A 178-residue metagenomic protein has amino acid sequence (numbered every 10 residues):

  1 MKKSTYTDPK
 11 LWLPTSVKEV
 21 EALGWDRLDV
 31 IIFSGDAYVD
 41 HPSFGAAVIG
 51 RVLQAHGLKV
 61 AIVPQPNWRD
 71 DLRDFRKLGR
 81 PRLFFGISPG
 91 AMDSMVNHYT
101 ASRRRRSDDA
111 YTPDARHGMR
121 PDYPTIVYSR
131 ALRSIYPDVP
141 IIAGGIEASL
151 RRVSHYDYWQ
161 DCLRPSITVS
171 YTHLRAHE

Functional and structural regions predicted by a protein language model:
M1-G24: Short N-terminal or domain-adjacent regulatory/targeting segments
L28-S34, H41-G79: Nucleic acid-processing catalytic cores of prokaryotic defense/repair systems
S34-A37, P66, A91, G145-E147: Residue-level signal for short, function-critical loop segments
M95-P121: A solvent-exposed, charged loop/short amphipathic helix patch at secondary-structure junctions
G118-R130, Y158-C162: Well-ordered, non-membrane alpha-helical segments in soluble/globular domains
Y136-G145: Short beta-strand/loop segments at the ligand-binding rim of alpha/beta enzyme cores
G145-E147, R151-I167: Short, glycine/polar-rich helix-capping loops at beta-to-alpha or helix-loop-helix junctions that flank or form
T172-H177: Conserved small/polar residues in nucleotide/adenosyl-binding loops
